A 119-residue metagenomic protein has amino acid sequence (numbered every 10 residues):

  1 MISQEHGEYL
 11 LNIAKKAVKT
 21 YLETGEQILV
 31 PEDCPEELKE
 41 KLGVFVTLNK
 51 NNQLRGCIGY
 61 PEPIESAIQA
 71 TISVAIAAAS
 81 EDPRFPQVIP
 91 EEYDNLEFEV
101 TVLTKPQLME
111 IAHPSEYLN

Functional and structural regions predicted by a protein language model:
M1-N119: Basic nucleic-acid-binding interfaces
